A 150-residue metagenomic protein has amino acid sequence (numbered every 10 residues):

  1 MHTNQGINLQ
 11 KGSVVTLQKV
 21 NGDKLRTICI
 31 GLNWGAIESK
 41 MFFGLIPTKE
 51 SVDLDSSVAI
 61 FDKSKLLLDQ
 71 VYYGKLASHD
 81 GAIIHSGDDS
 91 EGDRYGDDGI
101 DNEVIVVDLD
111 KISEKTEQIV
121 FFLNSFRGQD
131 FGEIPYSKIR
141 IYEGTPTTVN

Functional and structural regions predicted by a protein language model:
M1-N150: Intrinsic-disorder/low-complexity signal
